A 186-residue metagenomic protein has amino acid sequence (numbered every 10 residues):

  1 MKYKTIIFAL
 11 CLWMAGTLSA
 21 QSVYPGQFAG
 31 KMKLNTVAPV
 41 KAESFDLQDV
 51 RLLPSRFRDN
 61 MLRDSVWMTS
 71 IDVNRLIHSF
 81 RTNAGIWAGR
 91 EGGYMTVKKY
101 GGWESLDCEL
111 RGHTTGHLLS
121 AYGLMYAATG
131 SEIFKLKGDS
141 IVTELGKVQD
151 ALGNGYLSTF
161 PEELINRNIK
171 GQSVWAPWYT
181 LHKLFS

Functional and structural regions predicted by a protein language model:
M1-I7: Bacterial N-terminal signal peptides that target proteins for export
I7-T17: Bacterial N-terminal signal peptides
Q21-S186: Glycan-recognition and catalytic cores of secretory/periplasmic carbohydrate-active enzymes
